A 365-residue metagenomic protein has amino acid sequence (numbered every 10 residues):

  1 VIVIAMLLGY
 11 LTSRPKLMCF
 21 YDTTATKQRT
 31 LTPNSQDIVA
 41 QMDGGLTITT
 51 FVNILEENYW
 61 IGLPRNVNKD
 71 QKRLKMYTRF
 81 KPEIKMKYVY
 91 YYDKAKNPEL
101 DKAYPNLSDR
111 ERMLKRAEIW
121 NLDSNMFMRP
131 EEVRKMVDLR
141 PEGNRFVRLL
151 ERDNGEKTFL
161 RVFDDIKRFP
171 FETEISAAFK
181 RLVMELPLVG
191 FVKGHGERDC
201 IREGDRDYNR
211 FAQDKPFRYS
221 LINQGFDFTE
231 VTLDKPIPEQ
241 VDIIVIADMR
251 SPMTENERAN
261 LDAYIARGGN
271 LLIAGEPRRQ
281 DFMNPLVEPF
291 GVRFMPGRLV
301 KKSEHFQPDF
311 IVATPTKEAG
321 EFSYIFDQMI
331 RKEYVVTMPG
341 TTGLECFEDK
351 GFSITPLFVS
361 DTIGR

Functional and structural regions predicted by a protein language model:
V1-I2, Y264: Alpha-helical transmembrane segments
V3-R168, E172-A178, E185-L186, V192-P236 (+2 more regions): Juxtamembrane extramembrane loops of integral membrane proteins
V39, V183, F290-F294: Conserved NTP-handling cores and scaffolds of large molecular machines
P187-L188, F352: Secondary-structure boundary/capping motif
Y208-R365: Acidic, S/T/G-rich, low-cysteine, solvent-exposed domains in lumenal/extracellular/periplasmic regions of secretory
